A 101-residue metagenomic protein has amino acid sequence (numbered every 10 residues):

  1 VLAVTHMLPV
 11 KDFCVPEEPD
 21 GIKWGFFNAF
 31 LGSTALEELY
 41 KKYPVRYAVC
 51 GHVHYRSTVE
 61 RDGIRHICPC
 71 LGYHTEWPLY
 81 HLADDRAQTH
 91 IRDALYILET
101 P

Functional and structural regions predicted by a protein language model:
V1-F26, L71: Conserved catalytic scaffold of divalent metal-dependent phosphoesterases
L2, R46-Y47: Short, Asp-centered acidic motifs that coordinate Mg2+ and/or phosphate in catalytic or ligand-binding sites
H6, H52-H54: Histidine-centered divalent metal-coordination motifs
G21, F27-N28, S33-R46, H54-P101: Binuclear metal-dependent phosphoesterase catalytic core
